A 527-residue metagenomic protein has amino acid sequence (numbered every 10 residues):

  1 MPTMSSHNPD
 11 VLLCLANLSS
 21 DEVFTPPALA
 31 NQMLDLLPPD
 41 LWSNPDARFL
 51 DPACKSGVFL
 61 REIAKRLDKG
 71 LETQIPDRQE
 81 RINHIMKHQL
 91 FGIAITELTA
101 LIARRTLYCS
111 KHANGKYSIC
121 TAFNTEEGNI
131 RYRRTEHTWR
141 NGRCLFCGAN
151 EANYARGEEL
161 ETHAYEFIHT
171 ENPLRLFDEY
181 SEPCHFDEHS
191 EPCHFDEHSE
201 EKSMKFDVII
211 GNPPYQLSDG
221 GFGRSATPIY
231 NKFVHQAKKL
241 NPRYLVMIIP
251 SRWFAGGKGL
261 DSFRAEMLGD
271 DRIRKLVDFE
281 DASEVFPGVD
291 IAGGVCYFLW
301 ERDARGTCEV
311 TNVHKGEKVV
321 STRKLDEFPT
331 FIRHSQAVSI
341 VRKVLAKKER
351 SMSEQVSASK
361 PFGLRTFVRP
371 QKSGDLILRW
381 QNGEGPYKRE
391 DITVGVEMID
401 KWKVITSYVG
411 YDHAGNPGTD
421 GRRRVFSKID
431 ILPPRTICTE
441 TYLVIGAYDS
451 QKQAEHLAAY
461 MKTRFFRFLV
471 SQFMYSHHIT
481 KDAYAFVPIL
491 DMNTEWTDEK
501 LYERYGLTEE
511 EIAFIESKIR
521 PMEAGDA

Functional and structural regions predicted by a protein language model:
P2-K275, D281-V285, G294, F298-T307: SAM-dependent methyltransferase catalytic region
A16, S20, A28, M204 (+1 more regions): C-terminal substrate-recognition regions of SAM-dependent nucleic acid methyltransferases
M33, A103, L457, I515-E516: A structural signal for short hydrophobic/aromatic patches embedded in well-ordered alpha helices
C109-S110, F195, T463, P521-G525: A short structural micro-motif
K238, L268-G269, A458, K462 (+1 more regions): Alpha-helix boundary recognition
A513-A527: Short, amphipathic C-terminal "tail helix"
